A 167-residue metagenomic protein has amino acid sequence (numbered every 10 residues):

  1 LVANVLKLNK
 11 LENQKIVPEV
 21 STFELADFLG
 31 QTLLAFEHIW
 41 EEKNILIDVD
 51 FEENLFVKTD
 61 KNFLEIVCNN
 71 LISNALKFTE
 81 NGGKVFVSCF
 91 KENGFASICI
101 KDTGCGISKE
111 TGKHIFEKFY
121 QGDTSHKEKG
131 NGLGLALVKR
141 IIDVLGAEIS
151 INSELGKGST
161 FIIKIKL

Functional and structural regions predicted by a protein language model:
N9-V20: Helix-loop junction within the histidine kinase core
E19-E24, E41, L46-F56: Conserved catalytic submotifs in the C-terminal HATPase_c
H38, C105-G106: Glycine-rich G1-box
A75-L76: Short helix-loop "hinge" at the ATP-lid/N-box region of the Bergerat-fold HATPase_c
G82-G94: Short beta-strand/loop element within the Bergerat-fold HATPase_c
F95, I107-F119, K139: Short conserved segment of the HATPase_c
